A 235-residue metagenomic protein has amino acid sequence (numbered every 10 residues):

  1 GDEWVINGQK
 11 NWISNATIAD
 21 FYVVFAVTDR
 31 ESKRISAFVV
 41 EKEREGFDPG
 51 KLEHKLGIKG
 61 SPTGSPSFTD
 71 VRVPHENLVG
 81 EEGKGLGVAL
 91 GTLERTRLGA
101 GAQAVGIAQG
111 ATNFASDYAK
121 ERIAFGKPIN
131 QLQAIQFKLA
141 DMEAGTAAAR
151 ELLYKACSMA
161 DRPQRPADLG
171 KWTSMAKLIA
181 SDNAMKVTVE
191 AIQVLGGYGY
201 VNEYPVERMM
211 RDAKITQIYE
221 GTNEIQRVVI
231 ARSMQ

Functional and structural regions predicted by a protein language model:
D2-E3, N7-P49: A short core secondary-structure module
E3-W4, S65-S67, G83-K84, L90-Q235: Alpha-helical interface subdomain recognition
Q9-N11, N15-I18, V73, L78 (+1 more regions): Active-site beta-strand/loop segments that form the cofactor-binding cradle of oxidoreductase flavoproteins
S14-I18, T28-S32, K55-S61, G80-E82 (+1 more regions): Solvent-exposed alpha-helices and their adjacent loops that cap or buttress functional pockets in soluble metabolic
V24-T28, V39-E41, S67-T69, G80 (+1 more regions): Short beta-strand-to-turn element immediately C-terminal to the catalytic PLP-Schiff-base lysine in fold type I
A37, P49-K51, P74-E82: Short, charged, solvent-exposed linker or helix-capping segments at domain edges/interfaces that act as flexible hinges
E43-P74: Flexible, small-/acidic-enriched active-site or ligand-binding loops
F47-P49, L56-I58, L78-V79, A89 (+3 more regions): Short clusters of hydrophobic/aromatic residues that line enzyme substrate/ligand-binding pockets
